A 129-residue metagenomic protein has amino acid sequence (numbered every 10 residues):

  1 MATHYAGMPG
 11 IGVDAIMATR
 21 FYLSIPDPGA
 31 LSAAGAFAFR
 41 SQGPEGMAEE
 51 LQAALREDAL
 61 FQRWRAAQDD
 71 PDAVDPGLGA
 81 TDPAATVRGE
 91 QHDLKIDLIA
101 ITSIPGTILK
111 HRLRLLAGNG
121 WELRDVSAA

Functional and structural regions predicted by a protein language model:
A2-Y5, P9-Q91, I101-A129: Long, contiguous binding/interaction regions
L94-K95: Non-membrane alpha-helical segments in proteins
L98: Basic nucleic-acid-binding interfaces
